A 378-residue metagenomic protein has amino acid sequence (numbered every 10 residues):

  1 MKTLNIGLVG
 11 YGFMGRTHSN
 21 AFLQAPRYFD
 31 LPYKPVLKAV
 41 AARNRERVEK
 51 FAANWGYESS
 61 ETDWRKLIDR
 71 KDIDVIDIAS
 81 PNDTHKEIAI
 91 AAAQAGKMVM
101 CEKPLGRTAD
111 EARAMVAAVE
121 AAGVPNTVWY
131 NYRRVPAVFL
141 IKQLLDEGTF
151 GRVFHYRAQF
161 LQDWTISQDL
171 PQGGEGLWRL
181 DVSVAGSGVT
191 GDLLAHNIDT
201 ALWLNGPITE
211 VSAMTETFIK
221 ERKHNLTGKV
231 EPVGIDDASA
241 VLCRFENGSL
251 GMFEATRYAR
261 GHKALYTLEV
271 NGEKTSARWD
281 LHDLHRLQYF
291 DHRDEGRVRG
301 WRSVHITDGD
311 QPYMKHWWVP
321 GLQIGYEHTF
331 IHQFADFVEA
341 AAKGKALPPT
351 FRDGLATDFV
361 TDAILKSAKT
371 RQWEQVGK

Functional and structural regions predicted by a protein language model:
M1-W55: N-terminal Rossmann-like dinucleotide-binding module
D30, S59-K71: Short acidic low-complexity segments
P35-L37, I73, V153, I208: Core-facing hydrophobic residues within beta-strands of well-ordered domains
E61, M100-C101, N126-V128, R157 (+2 more regions): Hydrophobic residues in well-ordered beta-strands that form the structural core
D74-R133, G148: Beta-strand-loop-alpha-helix segment that lines the small-molecule cofactor/substrate pocket of alpha/beta enzymes
Y132-V233, L287, R371: Predominantly a Rossmann-like dinucleotide-binding segment in NAD(P)-dependent oxidoreductases
A195, E254-K263, L322-G325: Glycine-rich phosphate/pyrophosphate-binding beta-alpha loops
K220-D236, A240, R244-N247, L268 (+2 more regions): C-terminal glycine/acidic-rich active-site capping loop/insertion
